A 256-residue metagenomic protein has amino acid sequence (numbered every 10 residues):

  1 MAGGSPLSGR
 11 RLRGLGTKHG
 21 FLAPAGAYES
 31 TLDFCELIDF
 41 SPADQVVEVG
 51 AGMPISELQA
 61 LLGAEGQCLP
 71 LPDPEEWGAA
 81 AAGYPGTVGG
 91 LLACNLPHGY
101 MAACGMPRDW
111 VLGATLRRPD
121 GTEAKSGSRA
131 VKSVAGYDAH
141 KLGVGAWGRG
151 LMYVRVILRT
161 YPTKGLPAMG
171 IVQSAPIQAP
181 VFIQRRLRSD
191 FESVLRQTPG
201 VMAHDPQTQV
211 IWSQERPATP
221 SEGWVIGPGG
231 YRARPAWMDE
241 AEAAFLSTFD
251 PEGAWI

Functional and structural regions predicted by a protein language model:
M1-R10, T31-A80, L96-R129, P167: N-terminal glycine-rich flavin-associated loop
G4-G14, H19-A23: N-terminal low-complexity or amphipathic/hydrophobic leaders
G9-L12, E36-I38, L69, R196-A203 (+1 more regions): Short secondary-structure junctions
R11-L15, G52, F245: Phosphate/nucleotide-binding catalytic core
H19-C35, A80-C94: Polybasic, low-complexity association/targeting segments
P24, W77, P176-I256: Conserved glycine-rich FAD pyrophosphate-binding loop
F34-S41, V156-G165, V172-A179, T198-D205: Short, flexible, solvent-exposed loop/turn segments with mixed acidic/basic and small polar residues
P72, A81-P176: FAD-binding subdomain of flavoenzyme oxidoreductases
